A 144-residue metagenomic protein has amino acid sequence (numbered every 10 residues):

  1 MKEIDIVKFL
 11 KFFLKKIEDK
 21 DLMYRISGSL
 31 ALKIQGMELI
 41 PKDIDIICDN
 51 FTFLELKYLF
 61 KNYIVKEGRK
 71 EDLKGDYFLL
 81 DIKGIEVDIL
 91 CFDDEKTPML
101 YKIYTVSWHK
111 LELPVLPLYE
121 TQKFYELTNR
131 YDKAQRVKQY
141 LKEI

Functional and structural regions predicted by a protein language model:
M1-R25, A134-K138, K142-I144: Helical scaffold of the NTase/Pol beta-like nucleotidyltransferase catalytic core
F13-I44, C48-N50, E55: Active-site nucleotide-donor binding segment shared across nucleotidyl transfer reactions
K20, K74-D76, K102: Residue-level marker for the onset of beta-strands and adjacent loop->beta junctions in well-ordered domains
I26, I46, I89-C91, V115: Generic preference for hydrophobic
L56-Y63: Short amphipathic alpha-helices in soluble, non-transmembrane regions that often serve as interface/regulatory elements
V65-K96: Conserved catalytic core of two-metal-ion nucleotidyltransferases
T97-I144: Catalytic cores of NTP-dependent nucleotidyl/adenyl transfer enzymes across multiple folds
